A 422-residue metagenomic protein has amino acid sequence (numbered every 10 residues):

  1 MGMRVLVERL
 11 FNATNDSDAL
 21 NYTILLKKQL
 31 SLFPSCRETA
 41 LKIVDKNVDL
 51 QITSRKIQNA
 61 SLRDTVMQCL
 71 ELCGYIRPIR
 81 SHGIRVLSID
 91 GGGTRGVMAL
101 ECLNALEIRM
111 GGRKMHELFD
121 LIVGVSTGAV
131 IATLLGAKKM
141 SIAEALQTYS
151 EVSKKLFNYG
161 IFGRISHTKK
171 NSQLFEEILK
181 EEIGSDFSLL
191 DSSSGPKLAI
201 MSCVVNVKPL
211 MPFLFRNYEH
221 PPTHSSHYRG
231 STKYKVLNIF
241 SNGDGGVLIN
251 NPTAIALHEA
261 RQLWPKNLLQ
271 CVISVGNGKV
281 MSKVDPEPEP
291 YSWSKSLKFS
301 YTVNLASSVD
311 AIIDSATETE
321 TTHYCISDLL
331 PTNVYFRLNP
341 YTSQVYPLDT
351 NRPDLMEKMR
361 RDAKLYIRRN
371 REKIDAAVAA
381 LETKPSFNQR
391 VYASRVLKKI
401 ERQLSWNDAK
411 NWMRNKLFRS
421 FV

Functional and structural regions predicted by a protein language model:
M1-V422: Conserved catalytic cores and adjacent C-terminal regulatory segments of lipid-metabolizing esterases/lipases
